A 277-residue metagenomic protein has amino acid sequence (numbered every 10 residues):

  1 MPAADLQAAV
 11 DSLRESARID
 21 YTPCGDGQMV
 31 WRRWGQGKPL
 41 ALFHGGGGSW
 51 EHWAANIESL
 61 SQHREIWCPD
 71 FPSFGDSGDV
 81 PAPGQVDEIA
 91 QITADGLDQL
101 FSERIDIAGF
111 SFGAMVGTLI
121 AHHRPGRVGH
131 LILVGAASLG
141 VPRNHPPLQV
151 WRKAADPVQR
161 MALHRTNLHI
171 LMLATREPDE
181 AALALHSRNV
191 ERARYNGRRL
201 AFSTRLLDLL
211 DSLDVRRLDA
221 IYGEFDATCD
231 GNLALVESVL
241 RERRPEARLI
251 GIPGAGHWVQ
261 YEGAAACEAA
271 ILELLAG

Functional and structural regions predicted by a protein language model:
M1-L40, Q62-R64, F101, H169-I170 (+2 more regions): Alpha/beta-hydrolase fold catalytic core
V30-D76: Conserved HGGG/HGGXW glycine-rich cap/lid loop of the alpha/beta-hydrolase fold
W67-A108, A269: Active-site loop/oxyanion-hole signature of alpha/beta-hydrolase fold enzymes
G109, G113, G117: Gly/Ala-rich beta-loop-alpha elbow adjacent to hydrolase catalytic centers
T118-H122, G129-Q159: Flexible "cap/lid" loop of the alpha/beta hydrolase fold
R143, V158-R217: Conserved alpha/beta-hydrolase catalytic His-Asp/Glu region
Y222-A255: Conserved loop-alpha-helix segment in the C-terminal half of the alpha/beta-hydrolase fold that carries the catalytic
A255-A264, E268: Catalytic histidine-centered segment of alpha/beta-hydrolase-like enzymes
